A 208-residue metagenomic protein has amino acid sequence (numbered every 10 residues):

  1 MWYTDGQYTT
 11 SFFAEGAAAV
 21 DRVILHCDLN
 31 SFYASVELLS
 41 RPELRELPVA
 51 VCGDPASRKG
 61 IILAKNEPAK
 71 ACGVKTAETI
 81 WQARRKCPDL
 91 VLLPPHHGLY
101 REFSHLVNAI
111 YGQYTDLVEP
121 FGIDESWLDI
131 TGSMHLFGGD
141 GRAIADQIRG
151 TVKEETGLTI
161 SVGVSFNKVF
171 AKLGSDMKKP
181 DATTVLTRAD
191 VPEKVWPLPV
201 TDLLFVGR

Functional and structural regions predicted by a protein language model:
W2-R208: Gly/Gly-Pro- and Ser/Thr-rich, intrinsically disordered tail segments characteristic of DNA damage-repair and tolerance
